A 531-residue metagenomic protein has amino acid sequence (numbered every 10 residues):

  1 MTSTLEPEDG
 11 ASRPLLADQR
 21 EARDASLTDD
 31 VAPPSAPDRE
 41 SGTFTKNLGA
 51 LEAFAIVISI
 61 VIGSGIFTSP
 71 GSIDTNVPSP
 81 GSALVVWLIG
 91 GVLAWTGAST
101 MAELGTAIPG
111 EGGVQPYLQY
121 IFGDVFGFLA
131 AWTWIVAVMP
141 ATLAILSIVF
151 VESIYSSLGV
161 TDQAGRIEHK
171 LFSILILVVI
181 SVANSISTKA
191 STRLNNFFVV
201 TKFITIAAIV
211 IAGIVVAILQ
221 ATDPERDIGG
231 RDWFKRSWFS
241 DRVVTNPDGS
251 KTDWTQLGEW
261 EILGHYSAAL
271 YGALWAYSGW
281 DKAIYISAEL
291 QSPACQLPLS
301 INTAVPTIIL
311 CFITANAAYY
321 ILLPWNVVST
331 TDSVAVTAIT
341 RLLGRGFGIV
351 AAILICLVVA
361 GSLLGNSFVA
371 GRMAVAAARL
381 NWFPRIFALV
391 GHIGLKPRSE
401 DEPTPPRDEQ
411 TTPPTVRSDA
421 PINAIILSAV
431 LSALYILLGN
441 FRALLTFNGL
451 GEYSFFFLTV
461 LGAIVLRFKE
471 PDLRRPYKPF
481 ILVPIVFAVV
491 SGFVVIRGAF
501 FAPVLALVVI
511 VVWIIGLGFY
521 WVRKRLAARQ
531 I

Functional and structural regions predicted by a protein language model:
M1-V77, L88, A94-W95, S99 (+1 more regions): Membrane-interface "cap" regions at the ends of multi-pass membrane proteins
L15, T43-F44, A83, Q163-E168 (+1 more regions): Helix-loop-helix junctions that connect adjacent transmembrane segments in multi-pass membrane transporters
D74-P78, G159-R166, K189-V199, A351-L354 (+3 more regions): Transmembrane helix-loop boundary segments of multi-pass membrane transporters
W95-L177, S181, C356-A376, S454: Hydrophobic transmembrane alpha-helices that form the core helical bundles of multi-pass secondary transporters
P116-Q119, G123, S156-V160, W238-G249 (+4 more regions): TM-loop-TM module centered on a large, flexible mid-protein loop between adjacent transmembrane helices in multi-pass
E168-F234, S278, I301-V305, N448-L458 (+2 more regions): Membrane-interface loop-to-helix entry segments
I206-I209, A374, F383, N448-R475 (+3 more regions): Hydrophobic alpha-helical segments of multi-pass membrane transport proteins
V390-G391, L395, S399-P421, F456-P503 (+1 more regions): C-terminal membrane-solvent junction of multi-pass transporters and transport-like membrane proteins
